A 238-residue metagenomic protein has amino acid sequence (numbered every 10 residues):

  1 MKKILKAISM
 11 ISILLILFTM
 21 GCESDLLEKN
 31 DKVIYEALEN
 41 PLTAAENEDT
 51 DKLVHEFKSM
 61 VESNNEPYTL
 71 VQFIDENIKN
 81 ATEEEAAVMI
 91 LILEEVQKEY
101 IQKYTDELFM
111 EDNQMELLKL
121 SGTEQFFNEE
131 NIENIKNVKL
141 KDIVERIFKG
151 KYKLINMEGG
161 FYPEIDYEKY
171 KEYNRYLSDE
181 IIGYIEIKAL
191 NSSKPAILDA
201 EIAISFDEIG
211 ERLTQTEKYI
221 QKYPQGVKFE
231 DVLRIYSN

Functional and structural regions predicted by a protein language model:
M1-S9: Bacterial N-terminal signal peptides that target proteins for export
F18-G21: C-terminal motif of bacterial Sec signal peptides marking the signal peptidase cleavage site
E23-D25: Bacterial signal peptide processing site
N30-E94, K98: Start-of-domain marker
L91-E217: Acidic/His-rich structured neighborhood in mature extracellular/periplasmic domains
E172-Y176, Y219-E230: Short solvent-exposed coil/turn linkers within tandem alpha-helical repeat scaffolds
I204, D231-N238: Alpha-helical adaptor scaffolds
T214-E217, E230, R234: Solvent-exposed, polar/charged alpha-helical surfaces in well-ordered, non-transmembrane soluble domains, broadly
